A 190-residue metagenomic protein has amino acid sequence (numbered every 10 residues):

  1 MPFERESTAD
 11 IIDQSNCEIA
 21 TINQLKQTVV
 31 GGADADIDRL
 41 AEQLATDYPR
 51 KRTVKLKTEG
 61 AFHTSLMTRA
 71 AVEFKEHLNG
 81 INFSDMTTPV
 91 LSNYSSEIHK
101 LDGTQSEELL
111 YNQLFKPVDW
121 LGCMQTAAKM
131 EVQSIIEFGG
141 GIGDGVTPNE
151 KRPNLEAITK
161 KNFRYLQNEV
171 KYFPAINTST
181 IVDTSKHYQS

Functional and structural regions predicted by a protein language model:
M1-E108, N112: Alpha/beta catalytic cores of group-transfer enzymes, especially the acyltransferase/condensing modules of polyketide
N79-S190: Acyltransferase/transacylase module recognition
